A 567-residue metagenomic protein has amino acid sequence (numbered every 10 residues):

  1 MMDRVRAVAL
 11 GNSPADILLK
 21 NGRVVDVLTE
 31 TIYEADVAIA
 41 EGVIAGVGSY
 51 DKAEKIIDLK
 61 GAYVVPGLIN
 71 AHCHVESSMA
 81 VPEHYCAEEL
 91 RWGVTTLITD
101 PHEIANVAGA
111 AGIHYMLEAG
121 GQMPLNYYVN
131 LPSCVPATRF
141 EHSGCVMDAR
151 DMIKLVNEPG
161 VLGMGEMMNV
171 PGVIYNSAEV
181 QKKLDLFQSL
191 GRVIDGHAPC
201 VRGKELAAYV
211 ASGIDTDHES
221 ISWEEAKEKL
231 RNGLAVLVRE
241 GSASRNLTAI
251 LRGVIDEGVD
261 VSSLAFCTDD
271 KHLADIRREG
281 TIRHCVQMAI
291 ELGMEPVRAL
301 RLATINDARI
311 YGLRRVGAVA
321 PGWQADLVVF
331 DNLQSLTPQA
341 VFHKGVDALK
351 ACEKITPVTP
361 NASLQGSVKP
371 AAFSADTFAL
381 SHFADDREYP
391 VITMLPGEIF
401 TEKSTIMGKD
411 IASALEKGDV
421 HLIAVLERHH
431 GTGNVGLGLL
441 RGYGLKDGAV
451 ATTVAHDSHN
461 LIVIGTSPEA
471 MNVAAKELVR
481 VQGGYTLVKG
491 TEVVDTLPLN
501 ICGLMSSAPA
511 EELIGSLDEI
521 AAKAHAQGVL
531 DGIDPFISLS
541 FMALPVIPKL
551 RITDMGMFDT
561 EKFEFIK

Functional and structural regions predicted by a protein language model:
M1-A35, I39-A40, S49-Y50, L90-W92 (+2 more regions): Active-site microenvironment of metallo-dependent hydrolases
V5-V8, E83-I194, E257-V259, V494-P498: Divalent-metal coordination cores built from histidine and acidic residues
S13-N21, E41, Y50-T99: Replace "His-x-His-based motif
L18, G67-I69, V129, F266 (+1 more regions): Residue-level marker for buried hydrophobic side chains located in beta-strands that build the well-ordered beta-sheet
G22, G42, G61, H72 (+9 more regions): Divalent metal-coordination and catalytic microenvironments
E76-S77, I104-V107, V135-H142, V170-I174 (+3 more regions): Short, small-residue-enriched loops and turns at beta-alpha junctions that line or gate enzyme active sites
P101-I104, P132-S133, N169, P199-C200 (+5 more regions): Short, ordered loop/turn segments at secondary-structure junctions
G112, V146-E166, G172-V238, R245-F266 (+2 more regions): Histidine/acidic residue-rich metal-binding segments in metalloenzymes
